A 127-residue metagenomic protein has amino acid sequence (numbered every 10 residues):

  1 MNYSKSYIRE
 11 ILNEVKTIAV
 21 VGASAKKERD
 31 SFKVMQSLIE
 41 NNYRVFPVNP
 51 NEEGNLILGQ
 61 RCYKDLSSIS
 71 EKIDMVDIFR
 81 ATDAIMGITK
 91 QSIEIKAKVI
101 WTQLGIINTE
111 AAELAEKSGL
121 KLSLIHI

Functional and structural regions predicted by a protein language model:
M1-E14: Short N-terminal or domain-adjacent regulatory/targeting segments
Y3, L56-E71, D77-M86: Glycine-rich, highly charged phosphate/nucleotide-binding loops
E28, I39-L56: NAD(P)-binding Rossmann-fold cofactor-contacting core
Y43, I95-K98, S118-L120: A short helix->loop->beta-strand "cap" motif at the edges of active sites that frequently abuts
D74-M75, V99: Structural motif
S92-L114: ADP-ribose/adenylate-binding Rossmann-like module
I125-I127: Conserved small/polar residues in nucleotide/adenosyl-binding loops
